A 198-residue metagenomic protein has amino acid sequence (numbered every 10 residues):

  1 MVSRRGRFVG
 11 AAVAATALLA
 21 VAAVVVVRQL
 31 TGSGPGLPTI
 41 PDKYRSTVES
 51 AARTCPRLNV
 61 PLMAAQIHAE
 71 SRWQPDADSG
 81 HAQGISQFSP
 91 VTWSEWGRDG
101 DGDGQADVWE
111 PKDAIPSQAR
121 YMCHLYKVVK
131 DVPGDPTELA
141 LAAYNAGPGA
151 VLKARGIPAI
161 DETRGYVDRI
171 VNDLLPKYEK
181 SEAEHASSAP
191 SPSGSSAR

Functional and structural regions predicted by a protein language model:
M1-A17, L37, I170: N-terminal export and membrane-targeting signals
R7-G32, A186, P190-R198: Extracellular cell-wall/glycan-interacting regions and their flexible linkers
A23-P75, K127-K130, K177-S181, S196: Export/targeting segments at the very N-terminus of extracytoplasmic proteins
T39, G80-Q83, W109-K112, D135 (+1 more regions): Residues at secondary-structure transition points
T39-E49, S86-V91, P148, D161-R198: Cell-wall glycan
K43-S50, T54, P90-K153, V167 (+1 more regions): Alpha-helical segment that forms one wall of the substrate-binding/catalytic cleft in peptidoglycan-active domains
P56-Q83, Q87-W96, A119: Secreted/periplasmic proteins that engage bacterial cell-wall peptidoglycan
S71-S79, V128, G147-I157: Secretory-pathway/luminal and periplasmic proteins that interact with or process carbohydrate-rich
